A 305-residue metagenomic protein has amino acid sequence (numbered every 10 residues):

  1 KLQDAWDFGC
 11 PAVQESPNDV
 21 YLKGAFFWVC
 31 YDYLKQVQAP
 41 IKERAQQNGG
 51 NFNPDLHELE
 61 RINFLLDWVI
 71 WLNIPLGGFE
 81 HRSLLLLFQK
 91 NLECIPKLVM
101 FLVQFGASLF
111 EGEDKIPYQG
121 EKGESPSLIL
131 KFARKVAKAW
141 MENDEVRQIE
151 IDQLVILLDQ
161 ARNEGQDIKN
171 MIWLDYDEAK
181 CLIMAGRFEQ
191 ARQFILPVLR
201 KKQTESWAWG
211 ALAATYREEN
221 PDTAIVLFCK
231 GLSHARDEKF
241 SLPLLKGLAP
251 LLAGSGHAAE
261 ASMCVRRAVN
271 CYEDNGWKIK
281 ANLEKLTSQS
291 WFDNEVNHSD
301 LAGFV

Functional and structural regions predicted by a protein language model:
K1, P17-N48, N63, I70-M100 (+6 more regions): Amphipathic alpha-helical repeat scaffolds of TPR domains
L2, C30-G50, N91-L98, E219-V226 (+3 more regions): Alpha-helical linker/edge segments of TPR/alpha-solenoid repeat scaffolds and analogous pre-/post-domain helices
L2, W6-G9, L66, L158 (+3 more regions): Inward-facing hydrophobic residues that define packing positions of alpha-helical scaffold repeats
C10-E15, V20, F27, Y31 (+4 more regions): TPR/TPR-like (Sel1-like) alpha-helical repeat modules
S16, G165-I168, K202, A235-E238 (+1 more regions): A structural motif in tetratricopeptide-repeat
V146-I149, C264: Cysteine-centric segments in proteins
K169-N220, F228-G231: Eukaryotic tandem repeat interaction scaffolds
